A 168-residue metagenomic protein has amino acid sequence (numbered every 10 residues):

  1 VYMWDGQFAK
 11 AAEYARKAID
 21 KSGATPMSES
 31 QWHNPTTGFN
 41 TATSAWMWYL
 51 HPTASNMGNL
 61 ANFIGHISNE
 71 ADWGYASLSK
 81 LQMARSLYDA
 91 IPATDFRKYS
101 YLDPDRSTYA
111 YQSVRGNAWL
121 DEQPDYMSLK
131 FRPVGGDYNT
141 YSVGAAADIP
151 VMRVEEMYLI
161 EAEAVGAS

Functional and structural regions predicted by a protein language model:
K17-A167: Elongated scaffold/linker segments in the mid-to-C-terminal portions of large proteins
